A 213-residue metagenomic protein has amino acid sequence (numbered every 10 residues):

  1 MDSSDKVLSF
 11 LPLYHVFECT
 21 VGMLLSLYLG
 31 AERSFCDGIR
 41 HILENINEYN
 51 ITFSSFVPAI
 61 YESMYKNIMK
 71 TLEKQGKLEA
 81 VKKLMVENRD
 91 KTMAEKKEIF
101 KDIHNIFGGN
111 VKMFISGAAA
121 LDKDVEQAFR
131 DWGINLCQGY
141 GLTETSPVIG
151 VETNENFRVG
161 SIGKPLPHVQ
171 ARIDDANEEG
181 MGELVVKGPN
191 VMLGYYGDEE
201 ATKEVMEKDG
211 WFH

Functional and structural regions predicted by a protein language model:
M1-K6, L13-K101: Conserved AMP-binding/adenylation subdomain of ANL enzymes
K6-S9, V185: Short, well-ordered beta-strand segments
F10-H15, A118-A120: Conserved AMP-binding
S26-L29, R158, I162: SDR active-site lid
G38-I42, L121, E144-T145, V191: Short acidic loop-to-helix transition motifs that present clustered carboxylates
T52-S55, M64-F157: Gly/Ser/Thr-rich phosphate-binding loop
P165, V169-D174, E178-H213: Conserved ATP-binding/catalytic segment of the ANL
